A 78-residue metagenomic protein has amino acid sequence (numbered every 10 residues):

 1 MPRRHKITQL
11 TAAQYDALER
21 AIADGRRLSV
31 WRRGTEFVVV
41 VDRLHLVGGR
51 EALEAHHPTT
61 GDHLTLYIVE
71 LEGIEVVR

Functional and structural regions predicted by a protein language model:
M1-A21: Mixed-charge, Lys/Arg-rich low-complexity intrinsically disordered regions
D24-V30: A short, Trp-centered hydrophobic/proline-enriched beta-strand micro-motif
V30, L53-H57: SH3/SH3-like beta-barrel fold
W31-V38, D62-Y67: Short coil-to-beta-strand transition motifs
F37-H45: Short beta-strand-centered aromatic/proline hotspots
L44-R50, V76-R78: Short, conserved beta-turn/loop elements at beta-strand boundaries and strand-helix junctions
E51-L53, L64: Short beta-strand micro-motifs in enzyme catalytic cores
T65-R78: Structured surface patches comprising rigid loops and adjacent beta-strands/short helices at the edges of well-ordered
